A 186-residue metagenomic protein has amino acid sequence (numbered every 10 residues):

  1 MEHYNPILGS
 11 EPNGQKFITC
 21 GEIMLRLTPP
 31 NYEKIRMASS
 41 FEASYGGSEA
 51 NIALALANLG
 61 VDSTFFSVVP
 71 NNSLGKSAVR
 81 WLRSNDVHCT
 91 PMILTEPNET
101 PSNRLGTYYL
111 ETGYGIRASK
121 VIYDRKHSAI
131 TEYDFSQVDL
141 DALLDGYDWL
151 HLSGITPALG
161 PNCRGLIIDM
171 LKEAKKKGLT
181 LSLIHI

Functional and structural regions predicted by a protein language model:
E2-M92, Y114-I116, Y133-F135: Glycine-rich phosphate/adenosyl-contacting loop at the front of the ribokinase-like
I18-C20, W149-H151, S182: Structural motif
A57, L171-K175: Surface-exposed amphipathic alpha-helices with a cationic face
F66-G154: Conserved N-terminal subdomain of the carbohydrate kinase-like
G154-G160: Surface-exposed cleft-lining segments at the edges of enzyme active sites
R164-D169: Charged helix-capping and loop-helix junction motifs
K176-T180: A short helix->loop->beta-strand "cap" motif at the edges of active sites that frequently abuts
I184-I186: Conserved small/polar residues in nucleotide/adenosyl-binding loops
